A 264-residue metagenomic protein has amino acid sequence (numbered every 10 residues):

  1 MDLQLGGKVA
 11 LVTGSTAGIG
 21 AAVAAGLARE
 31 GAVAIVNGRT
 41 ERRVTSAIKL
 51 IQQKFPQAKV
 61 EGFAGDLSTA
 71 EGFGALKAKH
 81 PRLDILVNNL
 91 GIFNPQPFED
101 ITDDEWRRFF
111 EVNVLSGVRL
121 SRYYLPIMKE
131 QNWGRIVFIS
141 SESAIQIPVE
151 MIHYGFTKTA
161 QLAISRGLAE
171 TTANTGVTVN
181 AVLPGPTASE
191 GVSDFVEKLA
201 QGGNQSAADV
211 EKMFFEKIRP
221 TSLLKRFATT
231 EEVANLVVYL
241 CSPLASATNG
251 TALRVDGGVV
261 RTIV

Functional and structural regions predicted by a protein language model:
G6, Q146, V237-V238, L244 (+1 more regions): Short C-terminal tail/terminal secondary-structure segment of NAD(P)H-dependent dehydrogenase/reductase domains
V9, T16-A17, T40: Conserved glycine-rich cofactor-binding loop
P97-F98, E105-F110, I218: Substrate-binding pocket helix/loop in short-chain dehydrogenase/reductase
S121, T157, S165: Active-site helix of classical SDR
P126, E170-T171, S246: Alpha-helical segment proximal to the catalytic Tyr-Lys
S141: Residue(s) in the substrate-gating loop at a strand-loop-helix junction that position the organic substrate next
A173, T178, T248-G250: Short, small/polar-rich loop/turn modules that mediate ligand/substrate recognition or access, typified
